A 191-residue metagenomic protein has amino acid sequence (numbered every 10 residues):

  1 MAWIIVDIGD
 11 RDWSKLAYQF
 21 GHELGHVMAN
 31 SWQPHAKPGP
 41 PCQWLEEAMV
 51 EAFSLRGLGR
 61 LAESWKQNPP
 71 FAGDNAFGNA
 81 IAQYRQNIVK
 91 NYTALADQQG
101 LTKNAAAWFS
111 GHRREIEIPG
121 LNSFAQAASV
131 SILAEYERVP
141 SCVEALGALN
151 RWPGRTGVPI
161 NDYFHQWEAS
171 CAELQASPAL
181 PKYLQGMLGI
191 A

Functional and structural regions predicted by a protein language model:
W3-F20, H35-C42: Short pre-active-site segment immediately N-terminal to the catalytic Zn-binding motif
A17, E46, A125-S129: Short runs of predominantly hydrophobic/aromatic residues within well-ordered alpha helices that form helix-helix
A17-H35, E47, E51, L55: Active-site recognition of the HExxH zinc-binding catalytic motif
V27-S31, A52-S64, N68, N87 (+3 more regions): Structured segments of extracytoplasmic/periplasmic soluble domains in secreted or envelope-associated proteins
P38-Q43, E117-L121: Solvent-exposed loop and edge beta-strand segments that line ligand/cofactor-binding and catalytic clefts
P40-Y92: Post-HExxH zinc-binding segment in Zn-dependent metallohydrolases
N91-A191: Pan-zinc metallopeptidase signature
